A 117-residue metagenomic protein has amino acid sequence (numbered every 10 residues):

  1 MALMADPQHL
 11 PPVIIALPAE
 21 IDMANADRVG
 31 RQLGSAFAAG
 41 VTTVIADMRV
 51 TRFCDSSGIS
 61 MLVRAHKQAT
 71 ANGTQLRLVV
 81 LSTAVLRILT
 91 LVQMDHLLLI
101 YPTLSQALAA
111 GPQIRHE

Functional and structural regions predicted by a protein language model:
M1-A16: Short beta-strand/loop segment at the start of cytosolic alpha/beta domains
L3-M4, T43, P112-Q113: Short leucine-rich amphipathic alpha-helices used at interfaces
L10, R49, S105: Conserved catalytic submotifs in the C-terminal HATPase_c
V13-A24, I114: Short, low-complexity, intrinsically disordered N-terminal segments
E20-L98: Amphipathic alpha-helical interaction surfaces in cytosolic regulatory modules
P102-E117: A charged, well-structured terminal subsegment
